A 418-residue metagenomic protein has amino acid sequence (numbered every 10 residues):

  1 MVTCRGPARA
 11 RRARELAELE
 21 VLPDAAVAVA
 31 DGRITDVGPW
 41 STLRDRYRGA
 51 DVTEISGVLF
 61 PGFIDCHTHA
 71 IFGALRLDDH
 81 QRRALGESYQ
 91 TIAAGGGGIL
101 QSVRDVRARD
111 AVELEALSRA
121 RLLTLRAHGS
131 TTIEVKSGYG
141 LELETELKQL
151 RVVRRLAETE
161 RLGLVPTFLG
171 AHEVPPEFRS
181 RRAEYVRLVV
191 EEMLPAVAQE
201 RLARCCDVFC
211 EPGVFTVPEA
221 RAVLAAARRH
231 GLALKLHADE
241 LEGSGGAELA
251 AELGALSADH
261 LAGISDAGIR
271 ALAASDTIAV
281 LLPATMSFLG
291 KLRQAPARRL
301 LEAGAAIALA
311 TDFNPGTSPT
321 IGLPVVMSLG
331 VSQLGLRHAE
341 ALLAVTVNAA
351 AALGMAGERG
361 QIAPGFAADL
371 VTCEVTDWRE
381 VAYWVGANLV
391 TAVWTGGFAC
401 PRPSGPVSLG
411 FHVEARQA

Functional and structural regions predicted by a protein language model:
M1-R46, E380: N-terminal metal-binding scaffold of metallo-dependent hydrolase/deaminase domains
L22, A363-F366: Residue-level recognition of short, solvent-exposed, well-ordered loop/turn junctions that link secondary-structure
V27, G32, S56, H67 (+13 more regions): Divalent metal-coordination and catalytic microenvironments
G49-E54, P166, V393: Conserved beta-strand scaffold positions in the cores of enzyme catalytic domains, especially in NTP/NDP-utilizing
A50-L117: Metal-associated gating/positioning segment near the N- to mid-region
S102-L117, L123, T131-G245: Metal-coordinating catalytic core of metallo-dependent amide/deamination hydrolases
A233-L234, E242-Q361, C373-R379, V385-A387 (+4 more regions): Active-site-adjacent C-terminal substructures of enzyme catalytic domains
